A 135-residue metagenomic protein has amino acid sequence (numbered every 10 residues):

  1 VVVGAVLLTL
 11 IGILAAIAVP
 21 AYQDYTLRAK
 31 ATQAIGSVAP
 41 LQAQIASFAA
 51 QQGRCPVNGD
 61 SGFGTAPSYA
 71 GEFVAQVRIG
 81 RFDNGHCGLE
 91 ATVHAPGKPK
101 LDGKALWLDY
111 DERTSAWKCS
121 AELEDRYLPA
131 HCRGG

Functional and structural regions predicted by a protein language model:
V1-Q44: Amphipathic alpha-helical segments typified by the pilin-like N-terminal helix that continues immediately C-terminal
A50-G135: Periplasmic/extracellular, small/polar-rich flexible segments of pilin-like filament-forming proteins
